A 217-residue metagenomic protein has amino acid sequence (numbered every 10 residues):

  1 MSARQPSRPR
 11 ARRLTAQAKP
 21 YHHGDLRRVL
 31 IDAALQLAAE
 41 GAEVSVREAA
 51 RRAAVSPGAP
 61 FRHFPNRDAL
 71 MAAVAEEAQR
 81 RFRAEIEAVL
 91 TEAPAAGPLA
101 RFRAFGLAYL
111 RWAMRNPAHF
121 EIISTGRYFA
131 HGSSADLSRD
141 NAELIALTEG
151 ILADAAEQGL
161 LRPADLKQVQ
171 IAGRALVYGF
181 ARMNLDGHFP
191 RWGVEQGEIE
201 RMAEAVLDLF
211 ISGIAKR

Functional and structural regions predicted by a protein language model:
M1-D25, R217: N-terminal intrinsically disordered/low-complexity leader segments
D25-A34, A49, V74-A78, F82 (+2 more regions): Generic hydrophobic, amphipathic alpha-helix propensity
V29, L37-A69, A73: Helix-turn-helix
A38, M71-A78, I123, D140: Alpha-helical DNA-contacting segments of helix-turn-helix folds
A73, E87-H119, V169-G173: Hydrophobic alpha-helical connector segments
E76-F102, S138-A142, A153-E157: Amphipathic alpha-helical linker/stalk segments
R111, R115-G150, Q196: Short secondary-structure transition hinges
G132-S138, A142, A156-V206, R217: Hydrophobic/aromatic-rich alpha-helical bundle segments in the mid-to-C-terminal region
